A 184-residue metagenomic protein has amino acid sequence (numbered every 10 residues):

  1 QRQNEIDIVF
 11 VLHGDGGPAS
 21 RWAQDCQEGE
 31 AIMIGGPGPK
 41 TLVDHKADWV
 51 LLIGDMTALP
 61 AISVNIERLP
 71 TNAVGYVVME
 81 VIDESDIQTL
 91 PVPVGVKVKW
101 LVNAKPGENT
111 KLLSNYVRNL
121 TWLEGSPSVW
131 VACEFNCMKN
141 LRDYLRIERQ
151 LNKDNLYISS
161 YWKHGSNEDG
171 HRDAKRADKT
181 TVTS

Functional and structural regions predicted by a protein language model:
Q1-S184: Extended, composition-driven regions rather than compact fold-specific motifs
